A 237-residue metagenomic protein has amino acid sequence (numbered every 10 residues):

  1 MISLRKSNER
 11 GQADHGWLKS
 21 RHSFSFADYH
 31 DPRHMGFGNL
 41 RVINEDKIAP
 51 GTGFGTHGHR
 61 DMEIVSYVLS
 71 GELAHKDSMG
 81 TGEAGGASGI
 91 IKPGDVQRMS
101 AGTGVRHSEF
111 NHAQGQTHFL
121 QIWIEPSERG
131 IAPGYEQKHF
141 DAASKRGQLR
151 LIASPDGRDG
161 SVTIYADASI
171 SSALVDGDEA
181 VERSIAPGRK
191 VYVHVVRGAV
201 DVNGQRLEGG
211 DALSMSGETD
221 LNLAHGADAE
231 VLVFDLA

Functional and structural regions predicted by a protein language model:
M1-A237: Jelly-roll (double-stranded beta-helix
